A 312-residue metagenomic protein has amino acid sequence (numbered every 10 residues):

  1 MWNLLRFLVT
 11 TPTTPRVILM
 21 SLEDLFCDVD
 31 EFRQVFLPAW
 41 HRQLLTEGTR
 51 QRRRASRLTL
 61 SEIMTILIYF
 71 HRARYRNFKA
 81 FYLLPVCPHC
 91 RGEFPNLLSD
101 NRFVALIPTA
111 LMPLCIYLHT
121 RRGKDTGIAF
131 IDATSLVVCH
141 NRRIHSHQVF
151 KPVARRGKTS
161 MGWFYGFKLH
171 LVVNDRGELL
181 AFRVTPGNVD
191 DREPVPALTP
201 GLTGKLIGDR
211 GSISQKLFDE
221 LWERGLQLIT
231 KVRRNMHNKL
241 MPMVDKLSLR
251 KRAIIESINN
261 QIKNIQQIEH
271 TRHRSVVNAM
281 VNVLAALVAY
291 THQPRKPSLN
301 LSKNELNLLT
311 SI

Functional and structural regions predicted by a protein language model:
M1-I312: Short alpha-helical elements
